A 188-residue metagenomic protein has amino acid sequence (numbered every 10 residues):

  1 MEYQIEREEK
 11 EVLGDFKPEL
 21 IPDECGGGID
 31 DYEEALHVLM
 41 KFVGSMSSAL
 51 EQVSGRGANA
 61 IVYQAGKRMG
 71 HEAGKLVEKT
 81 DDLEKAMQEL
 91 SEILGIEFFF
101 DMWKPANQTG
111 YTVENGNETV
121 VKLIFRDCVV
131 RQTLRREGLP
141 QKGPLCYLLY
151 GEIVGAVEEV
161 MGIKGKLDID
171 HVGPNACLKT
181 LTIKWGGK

Functional and structural regions predicted by a protein language model:
M1-K122, D127-L145, K164-K188: N-terminal accessory segment detector
M46, E152-I153: Short, hydrophobic/aromatic alpha-helical segments in well-folded domains
T133, G151-E152: Mature cores of small secreted peptide/protein domains
C146, I153-A156, V160: Mixed-charge, glycine-accented linear interaction segment located at domain edges/termini
